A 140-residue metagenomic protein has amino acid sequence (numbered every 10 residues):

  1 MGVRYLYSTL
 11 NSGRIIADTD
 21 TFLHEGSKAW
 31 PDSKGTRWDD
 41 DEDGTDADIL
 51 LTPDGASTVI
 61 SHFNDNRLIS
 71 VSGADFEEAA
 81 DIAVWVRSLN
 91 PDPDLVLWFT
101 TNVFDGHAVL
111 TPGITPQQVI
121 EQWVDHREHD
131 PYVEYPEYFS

Functional and structural regions predicted by a protein language model:
M1-D32, P136-S140: Short, extreme N-terminal segment that most often corresponds to the first beta-strand
R4-S8, D48-L50, S61, L68-S70 (+2 more regions): Ordered hydrophobic segments in well-structured contexts
L10-G13, S72-E77, T100-F104: Short, flexible beta-strand-to-coil junctions
I15, S72-D75, V109-P116: Intrinsic-disorder-associated interaction segments
T19-L23, D75-A83: Well-ordered, non-membrane alpha-helical segments in soluble/globular domains
H24-K34, R87-L95: A common structural junction motif
S27-F76: Short, intrinsically disordered low-complexity segments
V84, S88-S140: Acidic, proline/glycine-rich low-complexity IDRs
